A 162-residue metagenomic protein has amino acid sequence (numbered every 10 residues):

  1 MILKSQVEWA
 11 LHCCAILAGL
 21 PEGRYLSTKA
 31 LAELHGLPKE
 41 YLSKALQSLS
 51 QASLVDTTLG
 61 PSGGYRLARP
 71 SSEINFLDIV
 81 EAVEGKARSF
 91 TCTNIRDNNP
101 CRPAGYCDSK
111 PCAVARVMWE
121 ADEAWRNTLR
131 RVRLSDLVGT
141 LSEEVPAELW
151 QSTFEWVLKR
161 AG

Functional and structural regions predicted by a protein language model:
M1-C14: Short alpha-helical segments that sit at the start of domains
T28, L46: Helix-turn-helix DNA-binding elements, focusing on the entry/boundary residues of the two helices that contact DNA
K29-G36: A short alpha-helical element within helix-turn-helix/winged-helix DNA-binding domains across DNA-binding proteins
E40: Key DNA-contact positions within bacterial/archaeal DNA-binding proteins
S53-S62, R66-A68: Beta-hairpin "wing" of winged helix-turn-helix
C92-G162: C-terminal regulatory/oligomerization modules of transcriptional regulators
